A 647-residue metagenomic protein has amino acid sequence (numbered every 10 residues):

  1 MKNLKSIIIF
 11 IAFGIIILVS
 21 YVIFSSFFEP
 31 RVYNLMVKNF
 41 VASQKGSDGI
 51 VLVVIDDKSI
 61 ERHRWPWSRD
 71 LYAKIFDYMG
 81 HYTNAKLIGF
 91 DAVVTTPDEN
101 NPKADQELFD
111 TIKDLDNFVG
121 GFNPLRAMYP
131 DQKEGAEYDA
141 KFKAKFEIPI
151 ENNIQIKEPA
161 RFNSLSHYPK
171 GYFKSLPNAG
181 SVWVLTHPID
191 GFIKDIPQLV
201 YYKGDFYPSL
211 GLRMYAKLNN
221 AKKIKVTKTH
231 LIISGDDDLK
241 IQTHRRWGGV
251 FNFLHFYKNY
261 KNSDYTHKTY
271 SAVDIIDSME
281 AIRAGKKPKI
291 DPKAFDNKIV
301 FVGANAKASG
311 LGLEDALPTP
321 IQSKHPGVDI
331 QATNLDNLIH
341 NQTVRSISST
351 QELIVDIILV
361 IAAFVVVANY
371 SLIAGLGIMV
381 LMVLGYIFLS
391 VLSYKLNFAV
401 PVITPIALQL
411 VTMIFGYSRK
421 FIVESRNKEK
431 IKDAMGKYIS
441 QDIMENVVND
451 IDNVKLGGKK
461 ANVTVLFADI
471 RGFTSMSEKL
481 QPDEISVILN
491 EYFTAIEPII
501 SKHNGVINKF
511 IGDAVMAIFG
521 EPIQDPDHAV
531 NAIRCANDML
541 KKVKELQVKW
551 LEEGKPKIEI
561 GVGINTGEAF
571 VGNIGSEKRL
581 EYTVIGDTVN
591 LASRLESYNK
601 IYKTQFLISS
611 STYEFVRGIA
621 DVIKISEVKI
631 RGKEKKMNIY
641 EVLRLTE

Functional and structural regions predicted by a protein language model:
K2-H244, F295-Y370: Non-transmembrane functional regions of envelope-associated proteins
S43, D291-P292, V454-K459, V465 (+10 more regions): Replace "in large, NTP-powered and nucleic-acid-processing enzymes" with "in large, NTP-powered factors and other
I347-R419: Transmembrane alpha-helical segments that form the functional core of multipass membrane systems
T404-K460: Regulatory cytosolic signal-relay segments
N453-C535, Y582: Catalytic NTP-binding/metal-coordinating core of nucleotidyl cyclase/transferase enzymes
N490-G505, E521-V562, T566, D587-Y598 (+1 more regions): Alpha-helical scaffold within the catalytic cores of cyclic-nucleotide enzymes
I518-H528, V562-L580, N599-T604, T646: Catalytic strand-loop-helix junctions within cyclic-nucleotide turnover domains
A569, Y598-E647: Cytosolic regulatory/linker segments at or just downstream of nucleotide-handling modules in signal-transduction
